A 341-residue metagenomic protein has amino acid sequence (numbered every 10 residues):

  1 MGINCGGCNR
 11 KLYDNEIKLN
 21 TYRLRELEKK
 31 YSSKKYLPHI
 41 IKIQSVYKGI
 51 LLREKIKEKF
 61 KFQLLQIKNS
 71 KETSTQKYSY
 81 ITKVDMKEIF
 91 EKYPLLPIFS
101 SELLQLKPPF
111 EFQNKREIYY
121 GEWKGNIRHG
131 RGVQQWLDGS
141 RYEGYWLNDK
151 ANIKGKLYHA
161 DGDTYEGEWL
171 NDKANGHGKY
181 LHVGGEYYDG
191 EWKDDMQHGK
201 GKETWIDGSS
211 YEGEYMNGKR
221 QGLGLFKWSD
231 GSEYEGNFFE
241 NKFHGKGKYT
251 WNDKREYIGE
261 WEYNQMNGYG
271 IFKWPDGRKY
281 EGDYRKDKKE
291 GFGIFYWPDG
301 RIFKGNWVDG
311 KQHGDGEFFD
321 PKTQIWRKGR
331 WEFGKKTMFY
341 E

Functional and structural regions predicted by a protein language model:
M1-E341: Intrinsically disordered, low-complexity repeat tracts enriched in Gly/Pro/Ser/Thr and acidic residues, frequently
